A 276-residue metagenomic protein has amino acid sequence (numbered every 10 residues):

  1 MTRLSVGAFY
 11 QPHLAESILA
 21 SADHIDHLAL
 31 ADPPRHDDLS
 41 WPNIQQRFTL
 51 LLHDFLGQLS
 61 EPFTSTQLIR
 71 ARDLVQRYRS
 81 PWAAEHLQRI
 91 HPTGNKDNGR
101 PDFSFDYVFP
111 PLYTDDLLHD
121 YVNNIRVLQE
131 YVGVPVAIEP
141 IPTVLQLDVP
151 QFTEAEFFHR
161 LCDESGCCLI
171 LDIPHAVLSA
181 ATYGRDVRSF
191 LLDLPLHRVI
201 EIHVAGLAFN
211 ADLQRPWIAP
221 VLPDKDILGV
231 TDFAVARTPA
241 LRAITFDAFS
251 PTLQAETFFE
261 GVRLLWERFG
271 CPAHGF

Functional and structural regions predicted by a protein language model:
M1, S17-D23, H36-L52, T66-P81 (+4 more regions): Acidic (Asp/Glu)-rich catalytic clusters
M1-G7: Extreme N-terminal starter segment of soluble prokaryotic enzymes
F9-H13, A31-P33, D54-L59, H86-I90 (+4 more regions): Active-site beta-loop-alpha junctions enriched in small/polar residues
I18-L19, K96-D97, L147-D163, S179-L192 (+1 more regions): Distinct, well-ordered alpha-helical segments
L28, A83, V136, D172 (+2 more regions): Conserved, mostly hydrophobic/aromatic
T66-L169, K225: Active-site acidic/histidine proton-transfer and metal-coordination neighborhood in alpha/beta enzyme cores
V108-D115, S179-A240: Gly/Pro-rich active-site loop or hairpin
T252-F276: C-terminal helical cap(s) of enzyme catalytic domains, especially alpha/beta-barrels
